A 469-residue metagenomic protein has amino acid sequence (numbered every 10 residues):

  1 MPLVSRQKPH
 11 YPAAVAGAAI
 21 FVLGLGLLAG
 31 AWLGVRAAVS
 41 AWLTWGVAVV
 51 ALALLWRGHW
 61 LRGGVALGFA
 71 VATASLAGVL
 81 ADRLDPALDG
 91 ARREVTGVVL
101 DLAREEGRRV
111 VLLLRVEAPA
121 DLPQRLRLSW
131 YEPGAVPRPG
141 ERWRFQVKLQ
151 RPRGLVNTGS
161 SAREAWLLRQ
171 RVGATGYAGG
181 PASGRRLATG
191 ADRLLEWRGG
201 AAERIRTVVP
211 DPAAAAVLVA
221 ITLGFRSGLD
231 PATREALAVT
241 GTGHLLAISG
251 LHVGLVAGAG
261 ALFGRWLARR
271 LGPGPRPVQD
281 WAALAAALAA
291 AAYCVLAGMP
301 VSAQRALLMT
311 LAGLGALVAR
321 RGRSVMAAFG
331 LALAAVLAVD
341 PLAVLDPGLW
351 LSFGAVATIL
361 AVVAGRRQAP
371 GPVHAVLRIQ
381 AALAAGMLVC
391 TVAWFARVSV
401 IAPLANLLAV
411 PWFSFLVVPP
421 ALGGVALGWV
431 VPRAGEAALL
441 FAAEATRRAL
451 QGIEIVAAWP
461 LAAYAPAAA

Functional and structural regions predicted by a protein language model:
P2-A14, V65-H244: Membrane-interface helix/helix-cap signal primarily in integral membrane proteins
P2-A91, V95-T96, G264-L271, P275-P277 (+1 more regions): Transmembrane helix-bundle segments that form internal channels/tunnels in multi-pass membrane proteins, characterized
L3, V22, G30, W42 (+5 more regions): Hydrophobic alpha-helical transmembrane segments in multi-pass membrane proteins
V15-I20, G190-A191, L195-E196, R226-A232 (+3 more regions): Hydrophobic alpha-helical transmembrane segments
R104, V209-A213, V301, S324 (+1 more regions): Proline-centered turn/helix-capping motifs that create local helix->coil transitions or kinks
A182-S183, S227-G228, A291, S414 (+2 more regions): Active-site/binding-pocket entry motifs
R198, A202, L218, A238 (+6 more regions): Hydrophobic face of alpha-helices
E203-R206, A220-L223, E235, G313-L317 (+3 more regions): Short amphipathic alpha-helical coupling elements at transmembrane boundaries
